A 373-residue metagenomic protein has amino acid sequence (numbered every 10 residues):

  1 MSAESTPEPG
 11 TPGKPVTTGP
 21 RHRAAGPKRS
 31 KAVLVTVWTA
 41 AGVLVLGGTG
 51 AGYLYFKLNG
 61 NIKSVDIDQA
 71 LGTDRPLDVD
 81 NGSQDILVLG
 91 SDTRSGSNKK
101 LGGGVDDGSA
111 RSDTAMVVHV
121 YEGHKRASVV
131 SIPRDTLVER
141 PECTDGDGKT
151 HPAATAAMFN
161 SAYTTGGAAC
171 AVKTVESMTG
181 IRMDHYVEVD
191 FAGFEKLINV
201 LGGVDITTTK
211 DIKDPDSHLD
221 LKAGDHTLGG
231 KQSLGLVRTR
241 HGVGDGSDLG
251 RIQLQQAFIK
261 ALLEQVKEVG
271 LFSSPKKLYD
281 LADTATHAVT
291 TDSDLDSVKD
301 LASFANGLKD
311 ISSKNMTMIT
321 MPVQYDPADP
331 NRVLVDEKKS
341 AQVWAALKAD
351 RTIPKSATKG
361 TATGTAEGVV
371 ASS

Functional and structural regions predicted by a protein language model:
S2-S373: Non-catalytic, solvent-exposed segments at the cell envelope interface
